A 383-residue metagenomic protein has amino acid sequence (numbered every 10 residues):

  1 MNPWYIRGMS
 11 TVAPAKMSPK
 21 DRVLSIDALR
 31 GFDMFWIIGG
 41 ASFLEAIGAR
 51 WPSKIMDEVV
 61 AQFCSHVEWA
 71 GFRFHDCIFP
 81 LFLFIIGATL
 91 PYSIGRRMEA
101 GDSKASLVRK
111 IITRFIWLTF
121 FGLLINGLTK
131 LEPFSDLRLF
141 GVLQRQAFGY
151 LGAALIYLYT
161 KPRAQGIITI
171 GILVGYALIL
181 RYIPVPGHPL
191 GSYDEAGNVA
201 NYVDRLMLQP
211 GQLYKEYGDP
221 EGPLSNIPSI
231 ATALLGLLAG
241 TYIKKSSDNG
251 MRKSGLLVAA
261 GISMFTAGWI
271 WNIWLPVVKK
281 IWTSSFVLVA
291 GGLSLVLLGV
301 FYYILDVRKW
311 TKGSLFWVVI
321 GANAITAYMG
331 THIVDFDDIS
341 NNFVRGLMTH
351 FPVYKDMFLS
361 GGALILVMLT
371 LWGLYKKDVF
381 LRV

Functional and structural regions predicted by a protein language model:
N2-V383: Alpha-helical transmembrane segments and their immediate juxtamembrane cytosolic regions
